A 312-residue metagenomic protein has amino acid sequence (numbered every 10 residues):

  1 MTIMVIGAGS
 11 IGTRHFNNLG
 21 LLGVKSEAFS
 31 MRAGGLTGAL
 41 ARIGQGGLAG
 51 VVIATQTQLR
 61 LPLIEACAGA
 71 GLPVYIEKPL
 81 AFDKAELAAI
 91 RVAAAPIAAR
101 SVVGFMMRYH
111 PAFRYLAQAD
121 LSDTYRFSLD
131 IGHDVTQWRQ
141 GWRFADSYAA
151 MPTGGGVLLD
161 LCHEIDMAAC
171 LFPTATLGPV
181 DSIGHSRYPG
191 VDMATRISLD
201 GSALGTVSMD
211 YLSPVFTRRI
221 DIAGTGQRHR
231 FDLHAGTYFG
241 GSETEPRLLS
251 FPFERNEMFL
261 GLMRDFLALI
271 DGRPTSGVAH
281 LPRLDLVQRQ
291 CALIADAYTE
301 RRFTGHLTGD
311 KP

Functional and structural regions predicted by a protein language model:
M1-G34, G46: N-terminal Rossmann-like dinucleotide-binding module
R14, F251-R264: Active-site loop of classical SDR/Rossmann-like NAD(P)-dependent oxidoreductases, centered on the catalytic Tyr-X3-Lys
G34-A93: Beta-loop-alpha module in the N-terminal Rossmann-like domain of NAD(P)-dependent dehydrogenases, especially those
G38-I43, G50-I53, D265-P312: C-terminal helix-rich "cap/oligomerization" subdomain common to oxidoreductases
I76, S101-V103, F231: Hydrophobic residues in well-ordered beta-strands that form the structural core
A88-M106, D123-L129: Rossmann-fold dehydrogenase core element
M107-T176: Predominantly a Rossmann-like dinucleotide-binding segment in NAD(P)-dependent oxidoreductases
L159, H163-G236, R264-R273: Contiguous beta-strand/loop segments that form the cofactor/metal-binding neighborhood of enzyme cores
